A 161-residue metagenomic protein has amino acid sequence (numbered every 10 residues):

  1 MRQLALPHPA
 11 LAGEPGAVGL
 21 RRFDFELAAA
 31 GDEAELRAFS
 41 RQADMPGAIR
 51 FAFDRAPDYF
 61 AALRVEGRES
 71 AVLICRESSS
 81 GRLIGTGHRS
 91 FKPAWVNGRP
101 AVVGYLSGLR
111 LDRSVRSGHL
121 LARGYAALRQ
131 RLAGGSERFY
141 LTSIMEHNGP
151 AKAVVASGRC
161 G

Functional and structural regions predicted by a protein language model:
R2-F60, R68, V72-R76, R82 (+1 more regions): Short amphipathic alpha-helix that is part of the acyltransferase structural core
R64-E69, E77-I84, H88-N97, S107: Acetyl-CoA-dependent GNAT
V96-P100, H119: Short, flexible active-site-proximal loops enriched in glycine and acidic residues
A101-R113: Conserved acetyl-CoA binding element of GNAT-fold acetyltransferases
S107, V115, M145-E146, P150-A153: Core nucleotidyl-transferase/polymerase catalytic module
L111, R116-L132: Conserved acetyl-CoA-binding loop-helix of GNAT-fold acetyltransferases
L132-E146, V154-V155: Conserved GNAT acetyl-CoA-binding A-motif
V155-G161: Conserved acetyl-CoA-binding loop of GNAT-fold acetyltransferases
